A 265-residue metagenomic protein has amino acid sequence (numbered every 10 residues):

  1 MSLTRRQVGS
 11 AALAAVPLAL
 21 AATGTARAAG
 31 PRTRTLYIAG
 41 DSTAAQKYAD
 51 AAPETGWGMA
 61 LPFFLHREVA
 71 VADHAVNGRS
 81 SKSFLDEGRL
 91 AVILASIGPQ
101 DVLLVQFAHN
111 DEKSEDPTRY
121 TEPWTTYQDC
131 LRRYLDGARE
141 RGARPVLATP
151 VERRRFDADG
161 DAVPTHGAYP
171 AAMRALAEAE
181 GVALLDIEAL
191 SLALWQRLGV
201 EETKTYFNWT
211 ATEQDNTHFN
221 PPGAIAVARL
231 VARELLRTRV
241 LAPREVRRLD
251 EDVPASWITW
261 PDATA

Functional and structural regions predicted by a protein language model:
S2, Q7-A28: N-terminal export signals
L20, R27-A75, L90-P99: Serine-esterase "nucleophile elbow" of acetyl-processing enzymes
A44-A45, G78-S80, E152-R153: Short histidine/acidic/glycine/proline-rich micro-motifs that form metal- and phosphate-coordinating active-site loops
H74-G78, R119-Y120: Short, basic, glycine/proline-bearing loop/turn elements
S80-G88: Structural motif
R89-P221, I225, R229-R248, T259-A263: Alpha-helical cap/lid subdomain in secreted, periplasmic, or secretory-pathway luminal O-acyl-processing enzymes
D250-V253: Secreted/periplasmic serine-hydrolase-like ester/acetyl group-modifying domain
